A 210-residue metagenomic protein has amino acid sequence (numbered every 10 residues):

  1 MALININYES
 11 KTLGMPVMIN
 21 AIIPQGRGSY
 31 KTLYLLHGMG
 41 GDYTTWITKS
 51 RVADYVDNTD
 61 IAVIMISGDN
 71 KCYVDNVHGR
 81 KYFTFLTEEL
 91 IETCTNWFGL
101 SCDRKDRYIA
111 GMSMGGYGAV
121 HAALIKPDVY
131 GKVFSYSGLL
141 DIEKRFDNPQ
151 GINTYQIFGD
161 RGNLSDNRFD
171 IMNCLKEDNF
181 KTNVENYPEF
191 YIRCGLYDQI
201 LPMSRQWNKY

Functional and structural regions predicted by a protein language model:
M1-Y210: Non-catalytic cap/lid and distal C-terminal segments of serine-dependent acyl enzymes
